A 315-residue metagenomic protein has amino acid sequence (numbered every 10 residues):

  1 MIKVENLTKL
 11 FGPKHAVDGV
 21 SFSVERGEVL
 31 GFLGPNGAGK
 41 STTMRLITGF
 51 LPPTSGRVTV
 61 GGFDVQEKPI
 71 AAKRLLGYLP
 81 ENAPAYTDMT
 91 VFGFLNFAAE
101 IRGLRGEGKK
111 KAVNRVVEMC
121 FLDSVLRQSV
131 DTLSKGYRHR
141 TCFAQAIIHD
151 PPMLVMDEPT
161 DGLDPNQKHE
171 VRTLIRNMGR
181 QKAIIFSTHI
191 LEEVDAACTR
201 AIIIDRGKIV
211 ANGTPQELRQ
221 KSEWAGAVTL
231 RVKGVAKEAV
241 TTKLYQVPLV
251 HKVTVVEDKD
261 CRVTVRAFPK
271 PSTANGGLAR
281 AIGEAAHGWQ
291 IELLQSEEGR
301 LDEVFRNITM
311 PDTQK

Functional and structural regions predicted by a protein language model:
I2-V4, K9-D205, V210-A211: ABC transporter nucleotide-binding domains
E5, G61, R231, V256 (+1 more regions): Solvent-exposed beta-strand sheet faces enriched in polar/charged residues
G62, P69, G234, P271 (+1 more regions): Short loop or secondary-structure boundary microenvironments that flank and position key functional residues
G77, G103, C142, Q220-W224 (+3 more regions): A generic structural signal for secondary-structure junctions that act as hinges or helix/strand caps at the edges
F121, H169, L249-V255, Q290-Q295: A short linear hydrophobic-aromatic micro-motif
R172-K270: ABC transporter nucleotide-binding domain
R266-K315: C-terminal coupling/interaction segments
